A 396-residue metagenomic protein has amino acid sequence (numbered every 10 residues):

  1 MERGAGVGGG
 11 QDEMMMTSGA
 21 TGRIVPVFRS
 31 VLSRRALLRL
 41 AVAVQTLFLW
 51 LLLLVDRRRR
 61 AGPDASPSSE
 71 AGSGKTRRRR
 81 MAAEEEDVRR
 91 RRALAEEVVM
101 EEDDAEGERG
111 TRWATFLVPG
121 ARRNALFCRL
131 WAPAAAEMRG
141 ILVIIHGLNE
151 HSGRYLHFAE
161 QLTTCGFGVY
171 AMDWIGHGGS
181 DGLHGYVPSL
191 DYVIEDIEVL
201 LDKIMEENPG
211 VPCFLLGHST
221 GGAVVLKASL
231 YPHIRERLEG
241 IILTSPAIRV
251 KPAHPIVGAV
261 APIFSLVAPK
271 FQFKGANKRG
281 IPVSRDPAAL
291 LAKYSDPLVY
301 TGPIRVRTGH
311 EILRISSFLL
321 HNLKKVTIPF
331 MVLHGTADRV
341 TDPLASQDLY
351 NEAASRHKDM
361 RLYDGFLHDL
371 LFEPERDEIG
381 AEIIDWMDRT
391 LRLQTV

Functional and structural regions predicted by a protein language model:
E2-P119, N124-A134, G275: An N-terminal hydrophobic leader/cap segment in hydrolases
G10-D12, M16-P26, L216-I304, T308: Alpha/beta-hydrolase-fold enzymes
M138-G147: Short beta-strand element of the alpha/beta-hydrolase
N149-R154, H177-P212: Catalytic nucleophile-loop/oxyanion-hole region of alpha/beta-hydrolase and closely related hydrolase-like folds
R154, A159-G182: Conserved alpha/beta-hydrolase
V326, V332-H334, D338: Short beta-strand/loop motif that positions the catalytic acidic residue of the alpha/beta-hydrolase fold
I328, D342-N351: Short alpha-helix in the alpha/beta-hydrolase fold that links the catalytic acid
H357, R361-V396: Catalytic active-site module of serine/aspartate enzymes centered on a nucleophile-bearing elbow/loop
